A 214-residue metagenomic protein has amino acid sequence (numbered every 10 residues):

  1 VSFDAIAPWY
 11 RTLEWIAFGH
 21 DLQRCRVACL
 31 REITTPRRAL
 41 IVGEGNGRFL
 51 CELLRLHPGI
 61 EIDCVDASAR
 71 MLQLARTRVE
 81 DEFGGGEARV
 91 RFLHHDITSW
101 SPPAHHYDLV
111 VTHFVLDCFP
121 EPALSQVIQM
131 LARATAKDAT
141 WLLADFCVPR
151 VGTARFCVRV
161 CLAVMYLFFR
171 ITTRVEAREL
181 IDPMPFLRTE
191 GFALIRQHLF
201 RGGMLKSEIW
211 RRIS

Functional and structural regions predicted by a protein language model:
V1-W9: N-terminal, positively charged/glycine-rich alpha-helical extensions of SAM-dependent methyltransferases
G19-P36: Conserved alpha-helix/loop element of class I SAM-dependent methyltransferases that forms part of the SAM/SAH-binding
L40-I41, G45-S99: Class I SAM-dependent methyltransferase SAM/SAH-binding core
W100-V110: A short acidic, Gly/Pro-enriched loop at the edge of an enzyme's catalytic core that lines a small-molecule cofactor
L109-P122: A short SAM/SAH-binding and catalytic strip from SAM-dependent methyltransferases
S125-K137: A short glycine-rich, Lys/Arg-flanked "PGG" loop and its adjoining helix->strand segment in the class I
A144-E190, Q197-H198: C-terminal alpha-helical "lid/dimerization" subdomain adjacent to the S-adenosyl-L-methionine
E190-F192, H198-S214: Core SAM-dependent methyltransferase catalytic element
